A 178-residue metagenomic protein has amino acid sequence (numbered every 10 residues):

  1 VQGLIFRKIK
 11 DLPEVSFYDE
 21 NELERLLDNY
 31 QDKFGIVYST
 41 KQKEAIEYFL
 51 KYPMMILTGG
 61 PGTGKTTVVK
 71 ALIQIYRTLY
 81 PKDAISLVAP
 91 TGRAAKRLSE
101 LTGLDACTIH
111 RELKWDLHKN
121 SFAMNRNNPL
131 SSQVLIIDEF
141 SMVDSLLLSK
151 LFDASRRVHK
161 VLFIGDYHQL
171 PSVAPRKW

Functional and structural regions predicted by a protein language model:
V1-W178: Conserved ATP-binding/catalytic motifs of P-loop helicase motor domains
